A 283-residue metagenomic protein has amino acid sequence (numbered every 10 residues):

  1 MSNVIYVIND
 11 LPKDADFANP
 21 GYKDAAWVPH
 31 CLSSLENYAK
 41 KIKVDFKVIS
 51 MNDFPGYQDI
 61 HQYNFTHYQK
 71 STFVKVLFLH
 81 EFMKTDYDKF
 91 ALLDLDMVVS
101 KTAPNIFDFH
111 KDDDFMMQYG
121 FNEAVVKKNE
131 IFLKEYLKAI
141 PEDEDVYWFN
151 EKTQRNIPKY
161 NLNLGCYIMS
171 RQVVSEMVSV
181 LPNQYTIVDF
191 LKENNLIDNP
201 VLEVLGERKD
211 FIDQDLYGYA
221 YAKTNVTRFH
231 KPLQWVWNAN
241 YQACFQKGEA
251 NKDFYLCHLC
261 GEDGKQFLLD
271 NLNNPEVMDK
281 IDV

Functional and structural regions predicted by a protein language model:
M1-L77, E81-D86, C257-G264, L268 (+1 more regions): N-terminal anchoring/stem segment of glycosyltransferases
V7, D45-S50, A91-D94, V99 (+3 more regions): A structural signal for short, well-ordered beta-strand segments and their strand-loop junctions that often border
D14-A15, P55-Q58, V99-T102, F107-D108 (+4 more regions): Short catalytic/ligand-binding loop motif for oxyanion handling, primarily in non-cytosolic enzymes, centered on
Q62-T66, E130-Y136, F245-Y255, L272: Short, surface-exposed amphipathic charged segments that create phosphate/polyanion-binding patches used for binding
S71-L137: GT-A fold catalytic core of metal-dependent nucleotide-sugar glycosyltransferases, centered on the diacidic
F107, I131-A139, L181-K192: Short, surface-exposed, charged loop/turn segments at secondary-structure junctions
Y136-P158: Short, flexible, basic/aromatic active-site loop/helix in glycosyltransferases
Q154-N271: Catalytic core and acceptor-binding pocket of nucleotide-sugar-dependent glycosyltransferases
